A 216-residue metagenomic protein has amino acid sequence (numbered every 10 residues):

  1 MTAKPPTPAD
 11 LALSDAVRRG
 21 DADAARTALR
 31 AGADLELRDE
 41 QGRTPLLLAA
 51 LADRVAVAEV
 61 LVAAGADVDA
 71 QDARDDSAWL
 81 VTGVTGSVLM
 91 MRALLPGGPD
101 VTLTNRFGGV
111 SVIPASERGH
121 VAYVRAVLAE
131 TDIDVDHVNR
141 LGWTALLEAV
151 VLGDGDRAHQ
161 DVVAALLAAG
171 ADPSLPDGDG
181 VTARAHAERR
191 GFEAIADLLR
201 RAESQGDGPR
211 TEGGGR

Functional and structural regions predicted by a protein language model:
M1-A12, L141, V151, A158 (+4 more regions): Ankyrin-repeat-protein effector appendages
M1-A31, E40-R43, E59, A63 (+3 more regions): Intrinsically disordered, low-complexity regulatory segments in ankyrin-centric signaling systems
D15-G20, L48-R54, V81-S87, P114-H120 (+2 more regions): Ankyrin repeat A-helix N-terminal signature
A24, A56-V57, L89-M90, A122-Y123 (+2 more regions): Conserved ankyrin/ankyrin-like repeat signature
R26-D34, E59-D67, R92-D100, R125-D134 (+2 more regions): Ankyrin repeat domain, specifically the short helix-to-loop turn at the C-terminus of the second helix of each repeat
V84-L89, L94-G142: Eukaryotic tandem repeat interaction scaffolds
